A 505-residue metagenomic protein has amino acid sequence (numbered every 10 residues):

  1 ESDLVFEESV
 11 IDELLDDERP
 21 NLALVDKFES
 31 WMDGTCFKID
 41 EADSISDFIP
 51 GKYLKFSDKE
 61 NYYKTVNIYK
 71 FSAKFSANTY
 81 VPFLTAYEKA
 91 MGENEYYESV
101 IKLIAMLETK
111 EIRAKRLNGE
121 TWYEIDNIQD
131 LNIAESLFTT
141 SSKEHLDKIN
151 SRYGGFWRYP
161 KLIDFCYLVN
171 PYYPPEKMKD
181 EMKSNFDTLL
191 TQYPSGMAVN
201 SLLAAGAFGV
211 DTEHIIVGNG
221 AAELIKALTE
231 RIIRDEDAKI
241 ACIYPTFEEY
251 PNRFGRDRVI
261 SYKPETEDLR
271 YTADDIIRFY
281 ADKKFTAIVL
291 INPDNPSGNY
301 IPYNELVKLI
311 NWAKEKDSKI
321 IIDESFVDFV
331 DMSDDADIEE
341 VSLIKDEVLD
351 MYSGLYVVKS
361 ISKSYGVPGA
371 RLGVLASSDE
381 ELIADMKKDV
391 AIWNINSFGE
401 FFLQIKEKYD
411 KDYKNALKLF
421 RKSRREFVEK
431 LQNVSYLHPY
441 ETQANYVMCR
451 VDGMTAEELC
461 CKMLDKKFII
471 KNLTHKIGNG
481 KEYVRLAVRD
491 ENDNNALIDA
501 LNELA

Functional and structural regions predicted by a protein language model:
F6-M91, S378: Conserved core of the sugar-phosphate nucleotidyltransferase
L137-Q192: N-terminal "arm"/small-domain region of PLP-dependent enzymes with the aminotransferase-like
G196, G354-Y440: PLP-dependent aminotransferase class I/II
A198-S201, T212-D237, G373: Conserved beta-loop-alpha segment that forms the PLP phosphate-binding cup at the N-terminus of a helix
E230-L290: PLP-dependent aminotransferase-like
E267-D334: Active-site phosphate-binding strand-loop segment of PLP-dependent enzymes
R421, V434-K466: Conserved PLP-binding catalytic core of the aspartate aminotransferase-like
D465-K466, I477-A505: PLP-dependent enzyme catalytic core of the Aspartate aminotransferase-like
